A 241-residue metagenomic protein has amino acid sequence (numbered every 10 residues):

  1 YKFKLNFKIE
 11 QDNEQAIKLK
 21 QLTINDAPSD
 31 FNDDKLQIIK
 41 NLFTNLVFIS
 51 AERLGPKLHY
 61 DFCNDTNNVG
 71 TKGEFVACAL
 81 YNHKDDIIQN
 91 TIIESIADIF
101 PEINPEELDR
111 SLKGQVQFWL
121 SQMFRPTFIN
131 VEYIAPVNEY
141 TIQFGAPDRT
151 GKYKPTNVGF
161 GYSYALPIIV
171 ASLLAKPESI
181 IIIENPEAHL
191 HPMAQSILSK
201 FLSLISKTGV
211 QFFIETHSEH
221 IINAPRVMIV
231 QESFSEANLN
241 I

Functional and structural regions predicted by a protein language model:
Y1-A165, A171, K176: Phosphate-coordinating catalytic segments in nucleotide- and nucleic-acid-processing enzymes
G114, L166, S196, K200: Short, contiguous clusters of charged residues that form electrostatic/catalytic patches at enzyme active sites, used
S179-I180: The start of beta-strands in P-loop NTPase/AAA+ ATPase cores
I183-P186: Walker B catalytic motif
I197-I241: C-terminal lobe/lid and adjacent interdomain/linker elements of RecA-like ASCE P-loop ATPase modules
